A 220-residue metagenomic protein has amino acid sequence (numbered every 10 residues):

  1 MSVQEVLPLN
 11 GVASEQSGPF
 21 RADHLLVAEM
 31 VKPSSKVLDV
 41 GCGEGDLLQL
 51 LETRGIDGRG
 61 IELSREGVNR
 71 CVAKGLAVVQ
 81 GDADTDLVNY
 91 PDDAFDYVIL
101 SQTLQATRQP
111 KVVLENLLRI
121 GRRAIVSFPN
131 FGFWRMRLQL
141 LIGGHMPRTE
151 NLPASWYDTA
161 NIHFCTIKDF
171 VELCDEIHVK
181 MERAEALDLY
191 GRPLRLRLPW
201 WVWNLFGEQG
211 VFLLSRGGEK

Functional and structural regions predicted by a protein language model:
V6-P19: Class I SAM-dependent methyltransferase Rossmann-like catalytic core, especially the SAM/SAH-binding loop
S17-S34: Conserved alpha-helix/loop element of class I SAM-dependent methyltransferases that forms part of the SAM/SAH-binding
G41-G43: Class I SAM-dependent methyltransferase "Motif I" SAM/SAH-binding loop
D46-D86: Class I SAM-dependent methyltransferase SAM/SAH-binding core
D86-D92: Short conserved loop adjoining the S-adenosyl-L-methionine
Y97-R108: A short SAM/SAH-binding and catalytic strip from SAM-dependent methyltransferases
K111-N116, R123-E219: S-adenosyl-L-methionine-dependent methyltransferase catalytic module, highlighting the catalytic core
